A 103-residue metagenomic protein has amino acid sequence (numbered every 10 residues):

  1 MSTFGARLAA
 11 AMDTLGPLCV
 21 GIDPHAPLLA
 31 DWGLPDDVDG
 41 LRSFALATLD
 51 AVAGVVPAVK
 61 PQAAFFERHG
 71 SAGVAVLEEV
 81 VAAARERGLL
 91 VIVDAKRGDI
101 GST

Functional and structural regions predicted by a protein language model:
M1-T103: Active-site loop-to-helix "anion-binding N-cap" substructures in soluble metabolic enzymes
